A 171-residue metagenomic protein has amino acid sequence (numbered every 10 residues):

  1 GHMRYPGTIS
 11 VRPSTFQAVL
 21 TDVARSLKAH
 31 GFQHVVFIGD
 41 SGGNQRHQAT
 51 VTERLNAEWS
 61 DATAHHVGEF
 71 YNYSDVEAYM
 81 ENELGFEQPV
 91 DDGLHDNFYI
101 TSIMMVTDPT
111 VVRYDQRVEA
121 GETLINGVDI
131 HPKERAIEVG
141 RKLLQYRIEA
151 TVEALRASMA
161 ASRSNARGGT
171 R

Functional and structural regions predicted by a protein language model:
G1-V36, D40-R171: Extended, histidine- and acidic-residue-enriched regions that form the cofactor-binding/catalytic faces
